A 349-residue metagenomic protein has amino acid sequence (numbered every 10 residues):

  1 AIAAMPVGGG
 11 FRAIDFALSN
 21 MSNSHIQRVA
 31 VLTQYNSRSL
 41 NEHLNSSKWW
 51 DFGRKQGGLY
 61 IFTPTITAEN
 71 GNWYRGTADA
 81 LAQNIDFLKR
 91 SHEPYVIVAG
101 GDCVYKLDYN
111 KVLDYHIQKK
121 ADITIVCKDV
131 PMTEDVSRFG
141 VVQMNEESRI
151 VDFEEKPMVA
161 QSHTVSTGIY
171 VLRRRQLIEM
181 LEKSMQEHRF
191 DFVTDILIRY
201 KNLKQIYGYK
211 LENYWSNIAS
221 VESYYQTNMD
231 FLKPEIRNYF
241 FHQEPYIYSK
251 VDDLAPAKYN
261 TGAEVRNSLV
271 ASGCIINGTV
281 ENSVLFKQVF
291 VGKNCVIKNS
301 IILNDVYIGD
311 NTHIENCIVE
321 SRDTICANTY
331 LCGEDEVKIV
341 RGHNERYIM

Functional and structural regions predicted by a protein language model:
A1-F231, V340-R341: Unchanged
R175, K183-M349: Left-handed beta-helix
